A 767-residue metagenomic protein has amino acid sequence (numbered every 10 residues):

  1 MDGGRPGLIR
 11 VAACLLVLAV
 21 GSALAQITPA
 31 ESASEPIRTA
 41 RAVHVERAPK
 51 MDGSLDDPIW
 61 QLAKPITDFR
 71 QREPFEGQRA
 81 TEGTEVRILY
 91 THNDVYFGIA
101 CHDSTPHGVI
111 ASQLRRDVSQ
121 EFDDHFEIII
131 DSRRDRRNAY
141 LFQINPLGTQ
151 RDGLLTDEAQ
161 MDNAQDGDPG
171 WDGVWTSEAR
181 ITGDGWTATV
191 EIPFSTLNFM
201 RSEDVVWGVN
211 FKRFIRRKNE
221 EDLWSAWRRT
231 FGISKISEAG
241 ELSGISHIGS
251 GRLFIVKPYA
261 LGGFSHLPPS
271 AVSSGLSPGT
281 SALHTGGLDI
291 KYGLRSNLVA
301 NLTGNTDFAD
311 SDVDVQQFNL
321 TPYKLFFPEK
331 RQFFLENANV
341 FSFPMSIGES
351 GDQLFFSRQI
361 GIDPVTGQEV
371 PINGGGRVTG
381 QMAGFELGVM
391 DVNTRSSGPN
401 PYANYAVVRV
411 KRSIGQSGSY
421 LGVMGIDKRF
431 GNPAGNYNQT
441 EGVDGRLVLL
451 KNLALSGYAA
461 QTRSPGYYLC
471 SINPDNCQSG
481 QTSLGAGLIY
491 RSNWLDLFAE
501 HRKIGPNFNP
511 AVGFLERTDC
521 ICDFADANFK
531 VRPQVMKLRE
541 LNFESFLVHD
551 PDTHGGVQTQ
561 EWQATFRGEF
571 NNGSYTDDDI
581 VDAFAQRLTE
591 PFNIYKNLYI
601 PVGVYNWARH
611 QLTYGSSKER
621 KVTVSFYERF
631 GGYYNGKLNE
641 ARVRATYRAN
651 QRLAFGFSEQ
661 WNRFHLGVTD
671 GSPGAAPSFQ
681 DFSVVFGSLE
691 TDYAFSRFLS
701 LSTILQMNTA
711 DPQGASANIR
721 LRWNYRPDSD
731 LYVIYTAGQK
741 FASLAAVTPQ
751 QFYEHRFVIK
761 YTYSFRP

Functional and structural regions predicted by a protein language model:
M1-A13: Bacterial N-terminal signal peptides that target proteins for export
R10-A23: Bacterial N-terminal signal peptides
A25-R412, G422: Structural preference for beta-rich elements and adjacent junctions enriched in aromatics
H107-Q113, R151-L155, F199-R201, S311-V313 (+8 more regions): A short, polar/proline- and glycine-enriched secondary-structure boundary/capping micro-motif
N198-V205, S246-F254, Y292-G293, N297 (+8 more regions): Short loop/turn motifs that connect adjacent beta-strands in outer-membrane beta-barrel proteins
R229-S250, R395-V448, T576-F626, E640 (+1 more regions): Outer-membrane beta-barrel transmembrane domain signature of Gram-negative proteins, especially the mid-to-C-terminal
S277-S281, V299, F308-Q558, Q563 (+1 more regions): Catalytic-domain carbohydrate-binding cleft regions of carbohydrate-active enzymes
P371, Y458-P767: Exposed, low-structure sequence patches enriched in small/polar residues
